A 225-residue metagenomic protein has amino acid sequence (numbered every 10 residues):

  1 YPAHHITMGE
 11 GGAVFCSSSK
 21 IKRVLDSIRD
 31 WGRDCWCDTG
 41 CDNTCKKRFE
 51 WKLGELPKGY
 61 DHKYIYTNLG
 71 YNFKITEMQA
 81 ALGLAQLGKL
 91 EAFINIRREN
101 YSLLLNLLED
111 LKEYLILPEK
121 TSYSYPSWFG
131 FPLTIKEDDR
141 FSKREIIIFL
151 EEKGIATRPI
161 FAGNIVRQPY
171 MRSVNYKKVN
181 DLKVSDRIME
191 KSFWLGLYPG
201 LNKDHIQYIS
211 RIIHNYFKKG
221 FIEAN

Functional and structural regions predicted by a protein language model:
Y1-M8, R23, I65: Conserved active-site segment immediately N-terminal to the catalytic lysine that forms the internal aldimine
E10-G11, S19: Acyl-thioester C-C bond-transforming condensing/cleaving domain
S17-N225: PLP-dependent aminotransferase class I/II
